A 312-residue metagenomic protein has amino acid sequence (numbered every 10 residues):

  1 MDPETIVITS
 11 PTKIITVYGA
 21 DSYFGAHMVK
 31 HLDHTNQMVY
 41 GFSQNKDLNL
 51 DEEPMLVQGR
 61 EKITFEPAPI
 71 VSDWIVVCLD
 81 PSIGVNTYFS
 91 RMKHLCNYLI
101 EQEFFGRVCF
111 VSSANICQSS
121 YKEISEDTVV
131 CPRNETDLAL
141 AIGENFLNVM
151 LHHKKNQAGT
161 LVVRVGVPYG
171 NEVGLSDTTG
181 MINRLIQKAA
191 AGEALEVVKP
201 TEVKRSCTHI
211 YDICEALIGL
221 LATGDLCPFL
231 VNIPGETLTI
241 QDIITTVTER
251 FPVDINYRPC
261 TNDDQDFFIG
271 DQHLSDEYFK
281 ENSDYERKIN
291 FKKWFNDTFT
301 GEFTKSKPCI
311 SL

Functional and structural regions predicted by a protein language model:
V7-T9, K13-H34: N-terminal Rossmann NAD(P)H-binding glycine-rich loop of SDR-like oxidoreductase domains
Y18, F42, C78, V108-A114 (+1 more regions): SDR active-site strand-loop-helix element
G59-R91: NAD(P)H-binding glycine-rich loop region in Rossmannoid oxidoreductase-like domains and their noncatalytic homologs
W74, H94-E135: Conserved Rossmann-fold NAD(P)-dependent oxidoreductase catalytic core, especially the SDR/UDP-sugar
I116, Y121-V163, V167, D177: Catalytic helix-loop patch of NAD(P)-dependent Rossmann-fold dehydrogenases
I116-C117, P168-G170, I213, L238: Conserved sequence/active-site signature of Rossmann-fold short-chain dehydrogenase/reductase
N148-K204, I210: NAD(P)-dependent short-chain dehydrogenase/reductase
E193, V197-P200, R205-L312: C-terminal substrate-binding subdomain of Rossmann-fold SDR/epimerase-dehydratase oxidoreductases
